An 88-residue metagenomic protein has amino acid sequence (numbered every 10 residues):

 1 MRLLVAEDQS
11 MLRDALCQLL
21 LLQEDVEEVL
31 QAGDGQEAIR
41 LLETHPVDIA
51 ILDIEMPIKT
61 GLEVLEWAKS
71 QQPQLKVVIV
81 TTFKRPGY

Functional and structural regions predicted by a protein language model:
Q9-L30: Two-component/phosphorelay signaling modules centered on CheY-like receiver
Q31-I49: Acidic, metal-coordinating helix/loop segments flanking the phosphotransfer/catalytic sites of two-component signaling
D34-E37, I58-E63: Acidic catalytic/metal-coordinating carboxylates
R40, L62-Q74: Short amphipathic alpha-helix used as the core "switch/output" element in two-component signaling
P46-D48, Q72-K76: His-Asp phosphorelay/catalytic-motif detector in bacterial-type signaling
D53: Active-site residues of response regulator receiver
P57, T81: The feature encodes the CheY-like receiver
E63, K84-Y88: Alpha4 helix (beta4-alpha4-beta5 surface) of REC/receiver domains from two-component response regulators
